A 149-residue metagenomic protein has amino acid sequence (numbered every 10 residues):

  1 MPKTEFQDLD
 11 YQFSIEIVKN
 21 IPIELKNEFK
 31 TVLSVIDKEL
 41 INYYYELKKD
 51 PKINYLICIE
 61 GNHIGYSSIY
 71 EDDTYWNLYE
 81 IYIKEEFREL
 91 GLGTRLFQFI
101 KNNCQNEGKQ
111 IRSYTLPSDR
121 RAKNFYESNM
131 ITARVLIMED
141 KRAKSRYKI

Functional and structural regions predicted by a protein language model:
M1-N42: Short amphipathic alpha-helix that is part of the acyltransferase structural core
L33-L56, S68: Active-site rim helix/loop that mediates acceptor-substrate recognition in acyltransferases
L56, N62-Y70, N77, Y82: Conserved beta-strand in the GNAT
Y70-Y79, R88, A133-R134: A conserved beta-turn-beta hairpin within the catalytic core of GNAT-like acetyltransferases that forms part
T74-E85, Y114, E139: Conserved acetyl-CoA binding element of GNAT-fold acetyltransferases
I83, E89-N102, N124-S128: Conserved acetyl-CoA-binding loop-helix of GNAT-fold acetyltransferases
T94, P117-L136, D140, R146-Y147: Conserved active-site alpha-helix within GNAT-family acetyltransferase domains
C104-L116: Conserved GNAT acetyl-CoA-binding A-motif
